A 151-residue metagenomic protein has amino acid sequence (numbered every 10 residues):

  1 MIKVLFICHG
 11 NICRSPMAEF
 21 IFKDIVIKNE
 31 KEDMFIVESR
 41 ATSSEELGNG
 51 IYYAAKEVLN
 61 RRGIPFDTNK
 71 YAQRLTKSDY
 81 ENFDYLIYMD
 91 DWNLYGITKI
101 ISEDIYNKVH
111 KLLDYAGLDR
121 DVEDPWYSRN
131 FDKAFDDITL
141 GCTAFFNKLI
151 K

Functional and structural regions predicted by a protein language model:
M1-E81, N147-K151: Conserved active-site segments centered on acidic
S15, M89-D90: Replace "coordinates the UDP/GDP/TDP-sugar" with "coordinates nucleotide-activated sugar donors
Y85, D91-K151: Phosphate-binding/catalytic loops
